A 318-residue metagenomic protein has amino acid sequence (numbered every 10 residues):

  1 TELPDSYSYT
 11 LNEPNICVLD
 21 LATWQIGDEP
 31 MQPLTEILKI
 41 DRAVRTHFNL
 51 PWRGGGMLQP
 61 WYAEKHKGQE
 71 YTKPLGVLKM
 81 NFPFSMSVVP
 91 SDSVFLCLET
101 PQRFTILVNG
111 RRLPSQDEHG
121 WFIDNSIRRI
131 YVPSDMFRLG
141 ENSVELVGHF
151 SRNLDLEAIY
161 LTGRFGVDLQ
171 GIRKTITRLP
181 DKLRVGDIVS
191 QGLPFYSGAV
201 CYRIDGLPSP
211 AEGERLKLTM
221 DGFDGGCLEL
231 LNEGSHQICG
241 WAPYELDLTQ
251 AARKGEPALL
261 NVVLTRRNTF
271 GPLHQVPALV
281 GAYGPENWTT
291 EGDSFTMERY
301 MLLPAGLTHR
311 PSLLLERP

Functional and structural regions predicted by a protein language model:
T1-P74, T100, E118-I127, S134-D205 (+2 more regions): An acidic-aromatic loop/edge-strand motif
K73-V77, S87-S91, W121-N125, F137-L139 (+4 more regions): Surface-exposed coil/turn segments at beta-strand junctions on protein surfaces, enriched
K79-N81: Terminal accessory regions of large proteins
P83-G110, V144, G206-E233, I238 (+1 more regions): Aromatic-lined ligand-binding clefts that engage carbohydrates, nucleic acids, or primary amines
I106-I130, E229-L246: Solvent-exposed beta-strand/loop surfaces of large extracellular or lumenal domains
P133, T249: Short, flexible, glycine/charge-rich loop motifs used to bind or transfer phosphoryl groups or to couple energy/partner
